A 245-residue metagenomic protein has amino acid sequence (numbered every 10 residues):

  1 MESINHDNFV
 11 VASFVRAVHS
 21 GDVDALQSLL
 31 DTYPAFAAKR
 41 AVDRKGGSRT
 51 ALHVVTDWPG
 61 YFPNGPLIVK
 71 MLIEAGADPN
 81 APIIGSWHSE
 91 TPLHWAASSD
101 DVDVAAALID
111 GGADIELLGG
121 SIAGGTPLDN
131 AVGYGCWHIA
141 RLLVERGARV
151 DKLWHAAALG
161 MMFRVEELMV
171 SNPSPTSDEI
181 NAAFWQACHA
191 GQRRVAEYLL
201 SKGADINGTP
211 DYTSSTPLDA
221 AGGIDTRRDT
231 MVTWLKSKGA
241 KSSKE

Functional and structural regions predicted by a protein language model:
M1, T32-Y33, N130-H138, M161-V170: Repeat-mediated protein-protein interaction surfaces in helical alpha-solenoids
I4-D7, V11, V15-H19, L29: N-terminal alpha-helical scaffold/docking segments in eukaryotic complex subunits
D7-F14, A38-P59, P82-W95, L118-N130 (+4 more regions): Ankyrin-repeat boundary/"N-cap" motif
L30-F36, I68-P79, A106-I115, R141-A148 (+3 more regions): Ankyrin repeat domain, specifically the short helix-to-loop turn at the C-terminus of the second helix of each repeat
T56-L67, T226-R228: Short coil/turn connectors between adjacent alpha-helices in alpha-solenoid helical repeat scaffolds
G125-E145, S214-E245: Leucine-rich solenoid repeat scaffolds
